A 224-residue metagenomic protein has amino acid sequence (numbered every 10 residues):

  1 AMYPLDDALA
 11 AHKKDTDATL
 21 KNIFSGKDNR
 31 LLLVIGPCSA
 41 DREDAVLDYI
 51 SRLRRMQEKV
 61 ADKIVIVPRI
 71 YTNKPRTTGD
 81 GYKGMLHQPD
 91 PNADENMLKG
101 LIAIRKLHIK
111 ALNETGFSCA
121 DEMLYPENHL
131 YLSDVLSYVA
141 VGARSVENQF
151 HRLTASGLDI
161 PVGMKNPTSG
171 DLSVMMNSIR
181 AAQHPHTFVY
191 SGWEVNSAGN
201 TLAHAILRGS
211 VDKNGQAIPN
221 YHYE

Functional and structural regions predicted by a protein language model:
A1-K27: N- or domain-start disorder-to-order transition segments that initiate the globular core
F24-K27, R54-A61, I109-E114: Acidic (Asp/Glu)-rich catalytic clusters
G36: Conserved, mostly hydrophobic/aromatic
S39-A40: Short strand->helix junction
E43-L47: Conserved strand-to-helix beginnings and helix N-cap segments that scaffold or border functional pockets
I50, K63-Y223: Active-site-facing alpha/beta catalytic cores
